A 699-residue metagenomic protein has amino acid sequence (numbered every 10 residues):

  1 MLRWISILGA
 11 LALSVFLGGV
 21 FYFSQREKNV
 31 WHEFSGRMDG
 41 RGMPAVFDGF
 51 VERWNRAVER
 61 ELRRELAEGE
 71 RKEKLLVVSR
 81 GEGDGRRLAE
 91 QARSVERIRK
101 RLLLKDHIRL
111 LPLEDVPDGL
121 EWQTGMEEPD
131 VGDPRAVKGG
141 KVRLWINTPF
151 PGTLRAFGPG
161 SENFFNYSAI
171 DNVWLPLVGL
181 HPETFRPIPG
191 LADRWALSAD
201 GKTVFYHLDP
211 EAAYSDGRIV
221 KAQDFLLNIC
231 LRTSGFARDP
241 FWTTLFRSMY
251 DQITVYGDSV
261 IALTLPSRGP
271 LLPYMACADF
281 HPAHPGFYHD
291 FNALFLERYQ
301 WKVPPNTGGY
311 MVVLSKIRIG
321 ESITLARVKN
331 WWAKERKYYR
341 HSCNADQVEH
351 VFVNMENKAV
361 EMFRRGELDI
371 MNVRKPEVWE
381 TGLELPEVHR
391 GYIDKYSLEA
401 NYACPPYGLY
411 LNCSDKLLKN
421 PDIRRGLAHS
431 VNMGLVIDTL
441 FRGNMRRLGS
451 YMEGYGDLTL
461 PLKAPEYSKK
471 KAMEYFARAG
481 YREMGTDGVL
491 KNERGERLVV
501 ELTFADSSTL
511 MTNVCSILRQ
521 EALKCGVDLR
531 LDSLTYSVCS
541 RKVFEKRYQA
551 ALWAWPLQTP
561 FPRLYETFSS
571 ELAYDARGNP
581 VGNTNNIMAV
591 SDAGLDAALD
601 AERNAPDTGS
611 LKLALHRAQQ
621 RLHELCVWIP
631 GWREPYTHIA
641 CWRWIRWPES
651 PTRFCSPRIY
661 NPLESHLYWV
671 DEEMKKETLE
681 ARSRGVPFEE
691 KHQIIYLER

Functional and structural regions predicted by a protein language model:
S6, F21-K28, H32-D39, M43-P44 (+10 more regions): Detector for C-terminal structural segments
F23-R26, R135-V137, F150, W242-L294 (+2 more regions): Surface-exposed binding/hinge segments that line and control ligand-binding clefts or catalytic entry sites
G36-S79, Q91-S94, R194-R238, A262 (+2 more regions): Aromatic- and charge-enriched surface segment that lines or borders ligand/interaction sites
G119, T124-D130, G140-A199, C230 (+1 more regions): N-terminal lobe/hinge region of extracytoplasmic solute-binding protein
N163-R186, C277-S342, Q347, N357 (+2 more regions): Gly/Pro-rich hinge or "lid" segments in bacterial periplasmic/extracellular proteins
D209, R298, W331-L383, R519 (+2 more regions): Ligand-site clamp/hinge motif
K221-N228, D258, A262, G309 (+8 more regions): Alpha-helical secondary-structure segments
G235, I253-V255, V313-T324, V351-D415 (+4 more regions): Extracellular/periplasmic solute-recognition and catalytic clefts
